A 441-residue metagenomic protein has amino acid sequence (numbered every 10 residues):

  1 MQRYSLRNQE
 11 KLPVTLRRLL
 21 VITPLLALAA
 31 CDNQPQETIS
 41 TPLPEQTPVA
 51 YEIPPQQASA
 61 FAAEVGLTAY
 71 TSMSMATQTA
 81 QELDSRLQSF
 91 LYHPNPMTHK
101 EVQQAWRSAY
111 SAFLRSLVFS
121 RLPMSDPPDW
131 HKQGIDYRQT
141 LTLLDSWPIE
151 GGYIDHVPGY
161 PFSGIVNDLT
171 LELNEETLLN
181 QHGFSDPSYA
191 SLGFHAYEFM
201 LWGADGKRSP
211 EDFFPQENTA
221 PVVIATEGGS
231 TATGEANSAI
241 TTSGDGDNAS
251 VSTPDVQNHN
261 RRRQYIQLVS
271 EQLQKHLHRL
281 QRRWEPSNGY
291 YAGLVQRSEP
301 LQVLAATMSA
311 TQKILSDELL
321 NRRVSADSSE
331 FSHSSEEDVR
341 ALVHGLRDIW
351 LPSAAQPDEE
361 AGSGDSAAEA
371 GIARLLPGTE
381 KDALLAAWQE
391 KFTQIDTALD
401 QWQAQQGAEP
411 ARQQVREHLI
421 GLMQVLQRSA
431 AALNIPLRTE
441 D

Functional and structural regions predicted by a protein language model:
R3-L20: Bacterial N-terminal signal peptides that target proteins for export
V21-L25: Hydrophobic helical h-region of N-terminal Sec-dependent signal peptides in bacterial secretory/periplasmic proteins
A27-A30: C-terminal motif of bacterial Sec signal peptides marking the signal peptidase cleavage site
D32-P35: Bacterial signal peptide processing site
E37-S40: Intrinsically disordered, low-complexity segments enriched in small/polar and acidic residues
P42-D441: Mature extracytoplasmic or organellar-lumen-exposed domains after removal of signal/transit peptides
